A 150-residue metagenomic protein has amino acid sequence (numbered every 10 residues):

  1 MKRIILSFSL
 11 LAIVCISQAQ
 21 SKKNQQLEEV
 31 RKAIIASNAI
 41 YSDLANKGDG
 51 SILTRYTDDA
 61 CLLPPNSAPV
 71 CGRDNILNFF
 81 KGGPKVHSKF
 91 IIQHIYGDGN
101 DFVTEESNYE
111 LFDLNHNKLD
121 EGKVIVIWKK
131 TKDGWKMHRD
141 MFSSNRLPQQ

Functional and structural regions predicted by a protein language model:
K2-F8: Sec-dependent signal peptide recognition, specifically the positively charged N-region followed immediately by
I4, Q18-R55, P148-Q150: Short, low-complexity N-terminal intrinsically disordered segments enriched in polar/charged residues
L10-Q18: Hydrophobic h-region of N-terminal signal peptides that target proteins for export in Gram-negative bacteria
Y41, I52-L53, A60-C61, G72 (+3 more regions): Hydrophobic pocket/interface hotspot
Y56, C61-L63, F102-D113, V124-I127: Short, well-ordered beta-strand segments in beta-rich or mixed alpha/beta enzyme and ligand-binding folds
D59-C71, K81-K85: A short gly/proline-enriched turn/hairpin at secondary-structure junctions
L77-H116: Surface-exposed, charged secondary-structure patches
E121-R146: Short beta-strand edge/turn micro-motifs at domain boundaries
